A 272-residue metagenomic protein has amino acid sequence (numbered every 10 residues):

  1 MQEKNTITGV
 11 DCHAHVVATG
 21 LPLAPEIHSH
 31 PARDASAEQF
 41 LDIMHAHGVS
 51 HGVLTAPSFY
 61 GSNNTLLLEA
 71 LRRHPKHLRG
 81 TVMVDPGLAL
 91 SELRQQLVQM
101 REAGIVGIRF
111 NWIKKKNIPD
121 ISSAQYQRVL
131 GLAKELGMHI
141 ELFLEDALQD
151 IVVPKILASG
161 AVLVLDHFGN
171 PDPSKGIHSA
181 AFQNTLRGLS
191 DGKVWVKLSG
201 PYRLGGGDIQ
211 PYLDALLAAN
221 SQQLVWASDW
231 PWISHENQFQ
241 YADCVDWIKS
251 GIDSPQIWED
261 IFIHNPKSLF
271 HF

Functional and structural regions predicted by a protein language model:
M1-P25: Replace "His-x-His-based motif
M1-T8, P31-H51, S221-Q223, N237-F272: Mid-to-C-terminal alpha-helical segments outside catalytic/metal-binding sites
V10-A14, G52-T55, L78-V82, V106-F110 (+4 more regions): Hydrophobic faces of well-ordered beta-strands that scaffold small-molecule active sites in alpha/beta enzyme cores
H13, M44, L67, M100 (+7 more regions): Conserved, mostly hydrophobic/aromatic
E26-T55, Y60-R73, V98-Q99: Alpha-helical scaffold segments that flank or form the walls of functional sites
R33-I43, L88-M100, A180-A181, I209-Y212: Short, acidic/polar
G61-A147, W195, G200-R203: Active-site gating/metal-coordination segments in enzymes
S122-W226: Catalytic pocket-lining loop regions of alpha/beta-barrel enzymes, especially the amidohydrolase/enolase/GH5 lineages
